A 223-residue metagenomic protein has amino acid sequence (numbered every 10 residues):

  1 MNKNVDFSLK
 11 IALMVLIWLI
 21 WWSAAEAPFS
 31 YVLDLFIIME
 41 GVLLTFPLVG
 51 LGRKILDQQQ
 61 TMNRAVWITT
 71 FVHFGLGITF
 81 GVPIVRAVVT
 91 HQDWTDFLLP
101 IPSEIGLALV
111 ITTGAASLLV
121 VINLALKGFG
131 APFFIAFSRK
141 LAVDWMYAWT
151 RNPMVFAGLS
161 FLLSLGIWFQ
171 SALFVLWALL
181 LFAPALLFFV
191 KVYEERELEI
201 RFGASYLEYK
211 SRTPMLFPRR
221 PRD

Functional and structural regions predicted by a protein language model:
M1-D144, L159-E197, R201, L207-D223: Membrane-anchoring alpha-helices and their flanking helix-loop junctions
D144, W149-F156: Histidine-centered phosphotransfer motif of kinases
M154, A204-S205: Cytosolic histidine kinase catalytic core of two-component systems
